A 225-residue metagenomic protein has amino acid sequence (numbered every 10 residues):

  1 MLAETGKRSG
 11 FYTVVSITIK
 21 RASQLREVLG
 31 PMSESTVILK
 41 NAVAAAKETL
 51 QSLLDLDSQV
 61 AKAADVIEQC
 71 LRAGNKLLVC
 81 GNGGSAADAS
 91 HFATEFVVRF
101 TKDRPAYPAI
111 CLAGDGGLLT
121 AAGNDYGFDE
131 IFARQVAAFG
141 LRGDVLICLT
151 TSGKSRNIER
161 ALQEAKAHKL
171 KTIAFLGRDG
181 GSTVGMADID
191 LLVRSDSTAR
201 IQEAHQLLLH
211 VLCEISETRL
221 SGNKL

Functional and structural regions predicted by a protein language model:
M1-P31: N-terminal amphipathic/basic-hydrophobic helices that include classical n-h-c signal peptides and signal-anchor
G10, L25-D55: Generic N-terminal amphipathic, Lys/Arg-enriched alpha-helix
S52-A73: A short, well-structured juxtamembrane/interface segment
A63, G84-S85: N-terminal, charged amphipathic alpha-helical interaction modules
L77-L78, T172: Hydrophobic beta-strand scaffold residues
S85-A86, S90-L225: Glycine-rich phosphate-binding loops that contact phosphosugars or nucleotide phosphates
